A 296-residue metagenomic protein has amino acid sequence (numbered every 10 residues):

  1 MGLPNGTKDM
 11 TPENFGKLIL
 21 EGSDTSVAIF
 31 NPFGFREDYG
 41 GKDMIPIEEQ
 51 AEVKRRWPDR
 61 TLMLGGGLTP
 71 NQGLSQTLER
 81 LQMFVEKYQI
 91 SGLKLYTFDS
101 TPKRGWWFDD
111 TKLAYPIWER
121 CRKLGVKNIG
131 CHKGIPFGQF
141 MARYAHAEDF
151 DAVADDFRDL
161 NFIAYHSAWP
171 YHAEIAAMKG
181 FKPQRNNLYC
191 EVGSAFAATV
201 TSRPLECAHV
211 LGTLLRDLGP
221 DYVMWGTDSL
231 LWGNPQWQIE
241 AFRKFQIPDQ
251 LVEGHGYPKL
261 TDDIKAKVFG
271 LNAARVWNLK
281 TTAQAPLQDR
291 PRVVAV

Functional and structural regions predicted by a protein language model:
M1-E21, V27, D217-Y222, W232-V296: Mid-to-C-terminal alpha-helical segments outside catalytic/metal-binding sites
M1-K8, P32, F137-Q139, I163-H166: Acidic/glycine-enriched edge-of-secondary-structure segments
M1-T7, P102-R104, T199: Acidic/histidine-rich helix-loop elements that form or flank divalent-metal/phosphate-binding sites at the catalytic
G6-N14, K42-E49, G73-Q76, D109-L113 (+4 more regions): Soluble or luminal CAZymes and related metallo-dependent hydrolases
F15-I19, P46-V53, R80-F84, L113-I117 (+4 more regions): A general structural detector for well-ordered alpha-helical segments in enzyme core domains, enriched
V27, G34-Y144: Active-site gating/metal-coordination segments in enzymes
A28, M63-L64, L93, C121 (+6 more regions): Divalent metal-coordination and catalytic microenvironments
G92, W106-W225, L251, G256 (+2 more regions): Catalytic pocket-lining loop regions of alpha/beta-barrel enzymes, especially the amidohydrolase/enolase/GH5 lineages
